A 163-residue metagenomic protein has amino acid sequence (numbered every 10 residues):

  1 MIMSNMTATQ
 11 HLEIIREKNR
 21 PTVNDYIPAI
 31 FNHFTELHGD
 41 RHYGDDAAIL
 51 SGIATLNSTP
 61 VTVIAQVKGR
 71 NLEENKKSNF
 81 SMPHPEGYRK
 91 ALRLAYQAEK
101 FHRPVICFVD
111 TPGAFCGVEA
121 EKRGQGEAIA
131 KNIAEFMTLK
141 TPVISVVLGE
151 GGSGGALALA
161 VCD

Functional and structural regions predicted by a protein language model:
M1-E150, G154-L157, V161-D163: Terminal-region recognition feature
